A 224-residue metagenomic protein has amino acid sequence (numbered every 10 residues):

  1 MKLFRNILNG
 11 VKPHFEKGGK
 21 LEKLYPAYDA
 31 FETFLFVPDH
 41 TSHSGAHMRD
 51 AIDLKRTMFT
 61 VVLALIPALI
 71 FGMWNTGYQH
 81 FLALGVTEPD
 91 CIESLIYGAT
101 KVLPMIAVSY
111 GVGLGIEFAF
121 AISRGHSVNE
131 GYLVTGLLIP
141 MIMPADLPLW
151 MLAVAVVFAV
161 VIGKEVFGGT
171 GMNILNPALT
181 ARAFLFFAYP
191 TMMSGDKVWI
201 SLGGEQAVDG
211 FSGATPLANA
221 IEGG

Functional and structural regions predicted by a protein language model:
M1-I106, Y110: N-terminal signal-anchor module of multipass membrane proteins
S42-M48, G113-R124, V161-G171: C-terminal ends of transmembrane helices
I52-D53, T100-V102, F118-V128, P144-L147: Short, amphipathic, aromatic/basic-enriched membrane-interface segments that mark the entry/exit of transmembrane
P67, F71-W74, V112, I116 (+3 more regions): Lipid-exposed faces of alpha-helical membrane segments in multi-pass integral membrane proteins
V112-E117, Y132-M141, V156-G163: Hydrophobic, membrane-inserted alpha-helices
H126-T135, A153-V154, M172-A183: Cytoplasmic-side transmembrane-helix entry/capping segments in multi-pass membrane proteins
W150-F167, G171-N176: Alpha-helical transmembrane segments within multi-pass membrane transporters and channels
G171-G224: Long hydrophobic alpha-helical segments that form multi-pass transmembrane helix bundles in integral membrane proteins
